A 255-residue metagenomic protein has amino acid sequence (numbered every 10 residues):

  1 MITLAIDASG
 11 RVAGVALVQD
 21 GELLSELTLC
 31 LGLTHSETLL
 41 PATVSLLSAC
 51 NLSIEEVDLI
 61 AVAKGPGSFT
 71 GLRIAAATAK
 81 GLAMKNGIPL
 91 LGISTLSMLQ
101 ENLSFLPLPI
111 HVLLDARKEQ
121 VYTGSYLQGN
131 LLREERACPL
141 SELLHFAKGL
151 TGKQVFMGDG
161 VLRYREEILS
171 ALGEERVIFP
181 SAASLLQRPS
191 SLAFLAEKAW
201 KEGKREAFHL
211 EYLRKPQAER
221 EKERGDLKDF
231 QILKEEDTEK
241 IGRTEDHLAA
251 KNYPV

Functional and structural regions predicted by a protein language model:
M1-P66, H247, Y253-V255: N-terminal beta-alpha supersecondary unit
E22, T34, P89-L186, Y212 (+2 more regions): Surface "functional belts" at beta-alpha junctions
C30-T38, F69-R73, A77, S94 (+1 more regions): Residues at secondary-structure transition points
S48-E55, A83-I93, L108, G203: Phosphate-handling active-site elements
L59-L90, T95: DPxDG-like acidic metal-binding loop motif
S181-Y212: Glycine-rich phosphate-binding/hydrolytic loop that grips phosphoryl groups
E206-D229: Extended, charge-rich low-complexity interaction segments
